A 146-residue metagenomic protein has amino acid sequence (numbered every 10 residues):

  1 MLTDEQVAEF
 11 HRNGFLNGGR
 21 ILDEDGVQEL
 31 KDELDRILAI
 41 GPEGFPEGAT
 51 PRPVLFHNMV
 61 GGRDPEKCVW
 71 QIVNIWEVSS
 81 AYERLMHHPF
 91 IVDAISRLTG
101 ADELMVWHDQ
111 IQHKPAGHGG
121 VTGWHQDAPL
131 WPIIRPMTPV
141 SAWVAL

Functional and structural regions predicted by a protein language model:
M1-N13, G19-W124, P129-I133: Non-heme Fe(II)-dependent double-stranded beta-helix
N17, G123, S141, A145: Conserved beta-strand segments that form the floor/walls of ligand-binding pockets within enzyme and binding domains
P132-L146: Short, conserved beta-strand element in jelly-roll/cupin
